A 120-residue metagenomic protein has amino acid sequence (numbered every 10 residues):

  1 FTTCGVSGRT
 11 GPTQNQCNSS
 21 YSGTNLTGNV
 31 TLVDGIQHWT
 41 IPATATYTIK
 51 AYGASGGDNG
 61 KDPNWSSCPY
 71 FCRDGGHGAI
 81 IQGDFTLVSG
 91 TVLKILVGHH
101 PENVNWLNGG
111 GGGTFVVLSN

Functional and structural regions predicted by a protein language model:
F1-S19: Boundary/junction segments of secreted and surface-exposed precursor proteins
T13, C17-V33, S66-C68: N-terminal and secondary-structure boundary signal
G23, G28-T31, I36-Y47, G83-G90 (+1 more regions): Extracellular and analogous surface-interaction loops
T46-S55: A short beta-strand element within beta-rich, extracytoplasmic domains of secreted/secretory-pathway proteins
S55-G60, P101-N105: Extended, low-complexity, turn-rich repeat/linker tracts enriched in Gly/Pro/Ser/Thr and Asp/Glu that occur
D58-A79: Short, surface-exposed beta-strand/strand-loop-strand elements in extracellular ectodomains
G75-N120: Secretome/extracellular-domain signature
